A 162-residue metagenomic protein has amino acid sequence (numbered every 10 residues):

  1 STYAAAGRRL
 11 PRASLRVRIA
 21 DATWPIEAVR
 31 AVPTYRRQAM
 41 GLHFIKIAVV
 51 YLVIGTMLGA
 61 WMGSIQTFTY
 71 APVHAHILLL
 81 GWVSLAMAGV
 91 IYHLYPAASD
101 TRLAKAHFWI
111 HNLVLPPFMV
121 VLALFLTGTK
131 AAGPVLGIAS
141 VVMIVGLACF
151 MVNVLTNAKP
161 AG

Functional and structural regions predicted by a protein language model:
T2-A6, P11, V17-I19, T23-G162: Hydrophobic alpha-helical transmembrane segments of multi-pass integral membrane proteins
